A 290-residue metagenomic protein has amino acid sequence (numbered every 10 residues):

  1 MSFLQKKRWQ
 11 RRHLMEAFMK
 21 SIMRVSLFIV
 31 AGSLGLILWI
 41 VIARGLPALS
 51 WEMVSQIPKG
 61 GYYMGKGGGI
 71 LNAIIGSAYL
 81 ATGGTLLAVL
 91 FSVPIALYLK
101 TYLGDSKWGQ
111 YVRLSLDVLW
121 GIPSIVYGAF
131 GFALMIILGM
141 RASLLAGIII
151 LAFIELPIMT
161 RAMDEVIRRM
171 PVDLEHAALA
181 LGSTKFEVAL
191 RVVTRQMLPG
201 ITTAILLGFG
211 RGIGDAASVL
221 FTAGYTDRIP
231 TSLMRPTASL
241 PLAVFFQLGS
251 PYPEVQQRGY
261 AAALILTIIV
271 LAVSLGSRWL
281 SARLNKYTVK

Functional and structural regions predicted by a protein language model:
M1-I29, S277-K290: Transmembrane alpha-helical segments of polytopic membrane transport and secretion proteins
G61-Y62, V219-T267: Interhelical loop and adjacent transmembrane-helix boundary motif in polytopic membrane transport permeases
G68-Y98, I205: Transmembrane alpha-helix signature in integral membrane proteins
G84-L116, F132, I137, R278-K286: Transmembrane-helix boundary motif in ABC transporter permease subunits
D117-A152: Generic hydrophobic transmembrane alpha-helix motif, especially the helices
P123, L181-G182, R195: Glycine/proline-centered hinge or cleavage motifs at structural transition points of membrane proteins
D164-R168, L179, L206, F246-K290: C-terminal transmembrane helix and the adjacent membrane-cytosol boundary/short C-terminal tail of inner/organellar
K185-F221: Transmembrane alpha-helices
